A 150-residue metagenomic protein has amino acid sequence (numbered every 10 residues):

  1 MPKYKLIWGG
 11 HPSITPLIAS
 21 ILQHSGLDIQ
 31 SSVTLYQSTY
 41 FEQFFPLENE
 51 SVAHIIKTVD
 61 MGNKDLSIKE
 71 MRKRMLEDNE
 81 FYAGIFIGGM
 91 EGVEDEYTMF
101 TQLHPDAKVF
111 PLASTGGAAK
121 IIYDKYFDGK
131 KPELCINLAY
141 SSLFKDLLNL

Functional and structural regions predicted by a protein language model:
P2-L150: Acidic/glycine-enriched connector segments
